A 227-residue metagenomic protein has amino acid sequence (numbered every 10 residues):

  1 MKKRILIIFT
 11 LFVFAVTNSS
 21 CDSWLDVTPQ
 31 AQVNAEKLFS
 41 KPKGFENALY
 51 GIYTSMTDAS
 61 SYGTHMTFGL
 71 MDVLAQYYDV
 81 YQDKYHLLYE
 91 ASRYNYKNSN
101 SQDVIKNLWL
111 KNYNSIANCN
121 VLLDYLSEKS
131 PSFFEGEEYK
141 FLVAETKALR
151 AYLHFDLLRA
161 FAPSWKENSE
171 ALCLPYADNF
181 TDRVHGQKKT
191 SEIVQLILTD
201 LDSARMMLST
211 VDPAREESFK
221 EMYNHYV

Functional and structural regions predicted by a protein language model:
M1-Q30: Bacterial Sec-dependent N-terminal signal peptides
C21-L70: Membrane-proximal, proline-rich intrinsically disordered regions
L49, I116-C119, V194, L201: Inward-facing hydrophobic residues that define packing positions of alpha-helical scaffold repeats
T57-Y62, Y77-Y81, L153-P163: Secretory-pathway/luminal and periplasmic proteins that interact with or process carbohydrate-rich
H86-A160, K188, S203-A214: Conserved, well-structured interaction surfaces
N112, A144, L174, E221-H225: Start-of-helix signal in alpha-solenoid helical-repeat scaffolds, especially tetratricopeptide repeats
E135-Y139, A160-Q195, T199: Short coil/linker segments at helix-helix boundaries
L208, D212-V227: Aromatic- and glycine-enriched pocket-lining scaffold segments that form the walls of small-molecule binding clefts
